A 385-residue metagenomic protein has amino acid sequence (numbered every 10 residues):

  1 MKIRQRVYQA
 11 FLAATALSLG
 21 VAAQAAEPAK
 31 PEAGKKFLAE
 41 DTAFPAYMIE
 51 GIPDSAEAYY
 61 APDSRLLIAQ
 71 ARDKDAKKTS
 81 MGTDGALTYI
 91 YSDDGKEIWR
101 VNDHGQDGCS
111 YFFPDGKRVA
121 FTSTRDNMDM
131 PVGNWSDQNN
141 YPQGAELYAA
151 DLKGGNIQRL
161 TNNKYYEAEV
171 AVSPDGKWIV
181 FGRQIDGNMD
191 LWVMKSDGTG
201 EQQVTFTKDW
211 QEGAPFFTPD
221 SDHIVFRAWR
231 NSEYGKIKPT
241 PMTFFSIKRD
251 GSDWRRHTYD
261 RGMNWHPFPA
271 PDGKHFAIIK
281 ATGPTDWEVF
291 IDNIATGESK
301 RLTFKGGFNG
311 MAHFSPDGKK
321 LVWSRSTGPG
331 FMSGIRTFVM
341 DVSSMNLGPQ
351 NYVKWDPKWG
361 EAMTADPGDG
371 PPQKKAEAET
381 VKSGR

Functional and structural regions predicted by a protein language model:
K2-F11: Bacterial N-terminal signal peptides that target proteins for export
A10-G20: Bacterial N-terminal signal peptides
A23-A25: Boundary at the C-terminal end of the N-terminal hydrophobic targeting segment
P28-D54, I90-Q106, A150-Y166, M194-Q211 (+4 more regions): Multi-bladed beta-propeller domains
G51-P53, Q70-T88, N102-D107, T122-L147 (+9 more regions): A flexible loop/linker signature enriched in serine peptidases of the S9 family
P62-D63, P114-D115, P174-D175, P219-D220 (+2 more regions): Residue-level detector of Asp-centered blade-edge/turn motifs that repeat once per structural unit in beta-propeller
L67, V119, G176-I179, I224 (+2 more regions): Hydrophobic beta-strand positions that form the internal "hydrophobic ladder" of WD40/Gbeta-like beta-propeller blades
